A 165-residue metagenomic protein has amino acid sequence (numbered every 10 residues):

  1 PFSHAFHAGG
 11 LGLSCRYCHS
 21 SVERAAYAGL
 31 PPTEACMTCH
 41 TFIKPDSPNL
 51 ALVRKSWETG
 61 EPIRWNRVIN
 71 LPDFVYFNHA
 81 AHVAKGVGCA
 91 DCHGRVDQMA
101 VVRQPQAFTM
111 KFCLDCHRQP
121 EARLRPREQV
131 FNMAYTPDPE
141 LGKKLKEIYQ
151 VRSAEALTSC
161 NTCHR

Functional and structural regions predicted by a protein language model:
P1-N49, N78-R165: Sequence context surrounding c-type heme c attachment/ligation sites in exported
A51-L71: Carboxylate-rich helix-loop segments that flank metal/cofactor sites and access channels in metalloenzymes
W65-V83: Short, solvent-exposed interaction modules
